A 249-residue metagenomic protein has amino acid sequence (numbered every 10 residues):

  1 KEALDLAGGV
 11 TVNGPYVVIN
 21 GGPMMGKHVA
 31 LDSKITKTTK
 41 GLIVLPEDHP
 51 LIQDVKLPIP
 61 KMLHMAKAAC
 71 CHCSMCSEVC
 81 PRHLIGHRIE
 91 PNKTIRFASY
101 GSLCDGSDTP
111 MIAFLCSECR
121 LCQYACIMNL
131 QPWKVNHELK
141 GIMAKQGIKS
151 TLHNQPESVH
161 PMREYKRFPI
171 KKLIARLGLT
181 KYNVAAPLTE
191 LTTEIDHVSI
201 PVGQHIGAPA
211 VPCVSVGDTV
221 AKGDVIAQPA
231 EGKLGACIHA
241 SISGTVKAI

Functional and structural regions predicted by a protein language model:
K1-V12: Short amphipathic, charge-patterned alpha-helical segments
P15-I35: Short acidic beta-strand-loop surface patches of small beta-rich interaction domains
L45-K67, S77, R82-S158: Ferredoxin-type iron-sulfur electron-transfer modules in oxidoreductases and energy-metabolism complexes
P50-D54, A227-A240: Short, Lys/Arg- and Gly-enriched loop/turn segments at beta-strand edges
E78, S215-Q228, A248: Short, well-structured beta-strand-loop connectors
Q155-C213: N-terminal, Lys/Arg-enriched amphipathic/low-complexity engagement segments that precede the first folded domain
R167-K172, I200, Q204-A208, V220-G223 (+2 more regions): Generic structural motif
